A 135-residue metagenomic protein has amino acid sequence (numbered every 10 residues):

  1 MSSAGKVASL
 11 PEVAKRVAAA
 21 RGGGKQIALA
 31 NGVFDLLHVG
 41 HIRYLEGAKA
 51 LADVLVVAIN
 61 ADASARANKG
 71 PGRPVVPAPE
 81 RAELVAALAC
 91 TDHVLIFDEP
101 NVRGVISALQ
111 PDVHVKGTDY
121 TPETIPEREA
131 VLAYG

Functional and structural regions predicted by a protein language model:
M1-G135: Nucleotidyltransferase catalytic core that binds NTPs
